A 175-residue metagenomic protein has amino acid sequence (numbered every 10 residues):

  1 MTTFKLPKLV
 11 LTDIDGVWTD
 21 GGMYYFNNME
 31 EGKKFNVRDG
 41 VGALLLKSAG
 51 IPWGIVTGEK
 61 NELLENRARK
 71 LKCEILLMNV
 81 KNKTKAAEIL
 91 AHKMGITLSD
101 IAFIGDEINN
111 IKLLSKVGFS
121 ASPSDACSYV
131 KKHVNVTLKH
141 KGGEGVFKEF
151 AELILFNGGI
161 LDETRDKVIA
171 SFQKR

Functional and structural regions predicted by a protein language model:
M1-N82, R175: Alpha-helical substrate-recognition element adjacent to the catalytic core
M29, K33-N36, L77, T84-R175: Mg2+-dependent phosphoryl-transfer enzymes with acidic/Ser/Thr/Gly-rich catalytic loops
